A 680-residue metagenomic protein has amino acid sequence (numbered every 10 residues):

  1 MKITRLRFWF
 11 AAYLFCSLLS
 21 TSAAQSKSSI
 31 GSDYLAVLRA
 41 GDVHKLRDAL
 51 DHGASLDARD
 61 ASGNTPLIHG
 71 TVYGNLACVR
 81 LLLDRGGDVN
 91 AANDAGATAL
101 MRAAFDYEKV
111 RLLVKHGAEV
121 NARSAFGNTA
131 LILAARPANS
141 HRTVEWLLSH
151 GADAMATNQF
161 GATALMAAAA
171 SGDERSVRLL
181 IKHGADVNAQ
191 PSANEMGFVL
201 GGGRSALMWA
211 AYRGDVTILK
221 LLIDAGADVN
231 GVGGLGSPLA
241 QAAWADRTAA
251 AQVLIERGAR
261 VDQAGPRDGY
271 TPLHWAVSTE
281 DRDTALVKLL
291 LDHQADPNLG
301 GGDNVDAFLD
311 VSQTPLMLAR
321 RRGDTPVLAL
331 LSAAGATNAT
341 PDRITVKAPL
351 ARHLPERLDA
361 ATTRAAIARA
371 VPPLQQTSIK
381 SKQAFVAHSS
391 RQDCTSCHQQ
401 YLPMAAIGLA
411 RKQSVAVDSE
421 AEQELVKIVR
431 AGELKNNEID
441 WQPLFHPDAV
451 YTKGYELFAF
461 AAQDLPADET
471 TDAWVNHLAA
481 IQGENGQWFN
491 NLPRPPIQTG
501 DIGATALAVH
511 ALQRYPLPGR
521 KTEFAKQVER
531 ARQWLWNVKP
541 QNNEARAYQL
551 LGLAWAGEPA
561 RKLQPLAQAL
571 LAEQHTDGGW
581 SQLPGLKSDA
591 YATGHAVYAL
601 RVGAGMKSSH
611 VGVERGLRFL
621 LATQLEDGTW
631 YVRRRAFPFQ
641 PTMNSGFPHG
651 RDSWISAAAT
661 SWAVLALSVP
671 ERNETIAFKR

Functional and structural regions predicted by a protein language model:
M1-F10: Bacterial N-terminal signal peptides that target proteins for export
W9-S20: Bacterial N-terminal signal peptides
Q25-H69, C78: N-terminal segments that cap or nucleate solenoid repeat domains
I30, G63, G96, G127 (+6 more regions): Start-of-repeat signature of ankyrin repeats
A36-G41, H69-N75, R102-Y107, L133-S140 (+7 more regions): Ankyrin repeat A-helix N-terminal signature
L38, L50-D51, T71, L83-D84 (+17 more regions): Ankyrin-repeat helical core positions
R47-S55, R80-D88, R111-E119, E145-D153 (+6 more regions): Ankyrin repeat domain, specifically the short helix-to-loop turn at the C-terminus of the second helix of each repeat
N121, G184, N188-Q190, N194-G197 (+8 more regions): Preference for long, amphipathic alpha-helical scaffolds in soluble/luminal domains and all-alpha bundles
